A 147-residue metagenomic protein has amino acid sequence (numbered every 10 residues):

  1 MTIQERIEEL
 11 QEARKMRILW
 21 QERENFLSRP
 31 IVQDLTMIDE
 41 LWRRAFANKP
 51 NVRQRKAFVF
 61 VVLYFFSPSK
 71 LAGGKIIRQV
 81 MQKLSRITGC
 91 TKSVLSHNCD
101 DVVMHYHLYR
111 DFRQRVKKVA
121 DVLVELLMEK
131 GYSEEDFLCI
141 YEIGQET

Functional and structural regions predicted by a protein language model:
M1-I38, Y132-I140: General nucleic-acid-binding
T2-R14, F66-L71, I77, Y106-L108: Extended, non-core accessory segments
L35-P50: Short, Lys/Arg-enriched N-terminal segment that forms or immediately precedes the first helix of a structured domain
V52-R78: Short, amphipathic alpha-helical "recognition" segments used to contact nucleic acids or chromatin
G73-T91: Short alpha-helical "recognition helix" segments of helix-turn-helix
C90-Y106: Major-groove recognition helix of helix-turn-helix-like DNA-binding domains
H105-E129: Short Lys/Arg-enriched helix C-cap and helix-to-coil transition segments that create basic nucleic-acid-contact patches
Y141-E146: Acidic, serine/threonine-rich intrinsically disordered low-complexity regions
